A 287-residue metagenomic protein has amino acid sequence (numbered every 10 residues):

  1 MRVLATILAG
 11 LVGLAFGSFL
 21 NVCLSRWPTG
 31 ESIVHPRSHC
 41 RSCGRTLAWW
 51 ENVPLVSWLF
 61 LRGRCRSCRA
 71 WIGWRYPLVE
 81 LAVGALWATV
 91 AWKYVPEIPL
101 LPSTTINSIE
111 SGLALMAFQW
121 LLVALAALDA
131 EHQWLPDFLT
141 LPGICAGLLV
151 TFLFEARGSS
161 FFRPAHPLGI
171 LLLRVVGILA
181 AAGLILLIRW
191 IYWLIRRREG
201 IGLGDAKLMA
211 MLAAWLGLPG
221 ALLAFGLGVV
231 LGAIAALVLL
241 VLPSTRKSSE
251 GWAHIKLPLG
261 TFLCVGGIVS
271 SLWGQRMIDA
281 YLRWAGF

Functional and structural regions predicted by a protein language model:
A5-T29: N-terminal signal-anchor transmembrane alpha helix
A9, L100-N107, S111-A233, D279-F287: Functional transmembrane core segments of multi-pass inner-membrane proteins
L20, L24, L86, V90-Y94 (+8 more regions): Alpha-helical membrane-inserting segments
L20-R75, L259: Membrane-proximal soluble regions of multi-pass membrane proteins
L20-W27, R62-A70, L122-W134, L186-R198 (+1 more regions): C-terminal ends of transmembrane helices
R26-V34, W92-L100, A156-S159, W193-R198 (+2 more regions): Transmembrane helix-loop junctions in multipass membrane proteins, especially transporters and channels
L203-G204, V238-V269: Interfacial loop-to-transmembrane junctions
V265-F287: C-terminal domain-closing interface element
